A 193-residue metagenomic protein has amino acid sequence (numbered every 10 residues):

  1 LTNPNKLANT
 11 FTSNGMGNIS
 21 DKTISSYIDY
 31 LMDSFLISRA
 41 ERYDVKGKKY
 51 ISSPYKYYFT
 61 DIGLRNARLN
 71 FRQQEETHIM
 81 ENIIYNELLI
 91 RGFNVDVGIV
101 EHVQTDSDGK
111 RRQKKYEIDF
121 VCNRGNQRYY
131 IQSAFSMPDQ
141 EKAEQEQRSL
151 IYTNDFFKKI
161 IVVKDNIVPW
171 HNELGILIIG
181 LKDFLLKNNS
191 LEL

Functional and structural regions predicted by a protein language model:
L1, N18, Q140-E141: Loop/helix-junction capping segments adjacent to catalytic residues or to phosphate/diphosphate-binding pockets
L1-F11: Short acidic, hydrophobic short linear motifs in intrinsically disordered regions
F11-N14, R68-N70: A short, structure-level motif marking secondary-structure boundaries and short turns
T12-T23: Short, positively charged loop/turn segments that connect secondary-structure elements
K22-L193: A cross-kingdom feature that marks ATP-driven nucleic-acid transaction machinery
